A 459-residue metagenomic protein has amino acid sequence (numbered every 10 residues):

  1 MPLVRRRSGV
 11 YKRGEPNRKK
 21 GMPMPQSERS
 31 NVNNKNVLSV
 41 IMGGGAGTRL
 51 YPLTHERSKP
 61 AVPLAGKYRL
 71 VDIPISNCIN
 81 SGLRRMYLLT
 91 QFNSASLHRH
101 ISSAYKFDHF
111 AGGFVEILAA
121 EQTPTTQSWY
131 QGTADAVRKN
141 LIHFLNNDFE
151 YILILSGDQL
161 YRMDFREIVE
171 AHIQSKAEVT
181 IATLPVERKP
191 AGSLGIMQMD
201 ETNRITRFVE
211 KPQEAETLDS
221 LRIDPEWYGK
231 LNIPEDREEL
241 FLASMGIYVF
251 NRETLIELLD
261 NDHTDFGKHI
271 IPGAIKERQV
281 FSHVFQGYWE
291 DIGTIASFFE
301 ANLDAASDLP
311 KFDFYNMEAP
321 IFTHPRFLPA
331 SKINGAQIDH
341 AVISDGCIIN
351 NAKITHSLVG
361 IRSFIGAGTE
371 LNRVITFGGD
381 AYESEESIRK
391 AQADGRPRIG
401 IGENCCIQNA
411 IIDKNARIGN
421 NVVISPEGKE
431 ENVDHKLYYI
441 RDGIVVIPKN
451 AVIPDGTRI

Functional and structural regions predicted by a protein language model:
P2-V4, V10-I41, R49-A171, M199-E201 (+6 more regions): Conserved N-terminal catalytic core of the sugar/cofactor nucleotidyltransferase
R5, K12, R18-G43, E226-E238 (+1 more regions): Left-handed beta-helix
G47-P52, T217-S220, S384: Short acidic/His/Gly/Ser-rich catalytic and metal-binding motifs that mark active-site loops of diverse hydrolases
P63, T183, Q198, V249-N251 (+2 more regions): Short, well-ordered beta-strand micro-motif
R84-R85, E178, Q279: Residues at the starts of beta-strands that form the adenosine-phosphate
L88-T90, T183, I411: Short internal beta-strands
Y105, R162-V249, N261-D262: Conserved core of the sugar-phosphate nucleotidyltransferase
L118-A120, A182, H283-F285: Conserved beta-strand termini and adjacent loop/short-helix elements that scaffold enzyme active sites in alpha/beta
